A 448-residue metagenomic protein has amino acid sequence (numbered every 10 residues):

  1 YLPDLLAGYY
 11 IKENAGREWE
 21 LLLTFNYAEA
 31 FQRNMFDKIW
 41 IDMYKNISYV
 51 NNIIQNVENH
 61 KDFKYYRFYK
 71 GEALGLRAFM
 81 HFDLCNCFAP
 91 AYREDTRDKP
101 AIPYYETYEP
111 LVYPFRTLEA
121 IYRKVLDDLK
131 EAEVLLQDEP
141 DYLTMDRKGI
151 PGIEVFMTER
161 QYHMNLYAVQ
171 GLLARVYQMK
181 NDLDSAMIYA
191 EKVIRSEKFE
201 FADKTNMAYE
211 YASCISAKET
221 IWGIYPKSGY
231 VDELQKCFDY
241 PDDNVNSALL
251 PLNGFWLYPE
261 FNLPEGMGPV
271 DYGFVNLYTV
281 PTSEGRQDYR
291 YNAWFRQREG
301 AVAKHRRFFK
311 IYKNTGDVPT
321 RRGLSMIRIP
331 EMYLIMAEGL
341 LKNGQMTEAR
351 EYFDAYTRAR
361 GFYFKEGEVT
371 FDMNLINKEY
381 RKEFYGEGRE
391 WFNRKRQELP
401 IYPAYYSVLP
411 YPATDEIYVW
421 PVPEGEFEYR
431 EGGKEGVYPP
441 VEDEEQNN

Functional and structural regions predicted by a protein language model:
Y1-G8, G433-N448: Acidic, glycine-rich segments characteristic of secretory precursors and extracytoplasmic regions
G16-F88, L111-A120, L129, L136 (+4 more regions): Conserved, well-structured interaction surfaces
C87-K124: Short coil/linker segments at helix-helix boundaries
K130, Q137, L166-Y167, L172-A202: Aromatic-residue-lined binding/catalytic grooves and analogous aromatic/hydrophobic interfacial grooves in multimeric
H163-M164, M187-S325, I329, V369 (+7 more regions): Hydrophobic-face positions in mid-chain alpha helices that act as interaction patches
